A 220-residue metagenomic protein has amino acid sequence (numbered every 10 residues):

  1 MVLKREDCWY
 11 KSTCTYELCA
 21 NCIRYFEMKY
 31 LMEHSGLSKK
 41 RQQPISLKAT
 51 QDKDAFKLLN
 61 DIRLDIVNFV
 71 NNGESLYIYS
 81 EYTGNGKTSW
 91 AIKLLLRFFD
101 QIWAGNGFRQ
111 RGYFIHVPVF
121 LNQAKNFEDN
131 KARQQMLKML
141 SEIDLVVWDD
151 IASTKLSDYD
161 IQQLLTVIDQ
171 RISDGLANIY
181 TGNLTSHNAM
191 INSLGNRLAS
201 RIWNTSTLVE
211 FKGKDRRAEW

Functional and structural regions predicted by a protein language model:
M1-L64, T207-G213, R217-W220: A short, basic N-terminal segment
L64-V67, A124-V146, Q162, T166-Q170: Conserved alpha-helical scaffold flanking the Walker A/P-loop in AAA+ ATPase domains
F69-V70, G105-G107, K138-S141, D169-D174 (+1 more regions): Conserved catalytic network of the ASCE P-loop NTPase/AAA+ motor domain
N71-I92: Walker A/P-loop nucleotide-binding motif
L95-G112: Post-Walker A helix-loop "phosphate-sensing" segment adjacent to the P-loop in P-loop NTPases
R109, F114-A124: A short hydrophobic beta-strand->loop->alpha-helix junction that borders the nucleotide-binding pocket of P-loop NTPases
R111, E142-L145, D174-Y180: Loop/turn-to-beta-strand initiation segments
F120-F127, I151-W220: Replace "adjacent to P-loop NTPase cores in ATP/GTP-dependent enzymes" with "adjacent to NTP-binding cores
